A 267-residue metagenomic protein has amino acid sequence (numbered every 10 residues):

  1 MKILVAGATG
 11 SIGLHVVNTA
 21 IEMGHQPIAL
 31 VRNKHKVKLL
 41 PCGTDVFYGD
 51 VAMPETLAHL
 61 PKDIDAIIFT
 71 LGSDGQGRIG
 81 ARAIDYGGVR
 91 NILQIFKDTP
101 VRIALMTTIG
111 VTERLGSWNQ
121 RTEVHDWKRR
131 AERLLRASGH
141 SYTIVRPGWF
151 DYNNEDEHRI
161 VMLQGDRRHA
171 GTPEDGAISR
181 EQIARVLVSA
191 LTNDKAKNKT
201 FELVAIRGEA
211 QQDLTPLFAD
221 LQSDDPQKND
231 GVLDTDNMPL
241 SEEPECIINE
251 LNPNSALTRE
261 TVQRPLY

Functional and structural regions predicted by a protein language model:
M1-L4, R102: Residues that mark the start of a beta-strand
K2, T9, E174, R180-Y267: Mid/C-terminal beta-alpha module of Rossmann-like enzyme folds, strongest in SDR-family dehydrogenases/epimerases
I3-H25: N-terminal Rossmann NAD(P)H-binding glycine-rich loop of SDR-like oxidoreductase domains
L4, A8, A29-D98: NAD(P)H-binding glycine-rich loop region in Rossmannoid oxidoreductase-like domains and their noncatalytic homologs
I12, I67, L135, V145 (+2 more regions): Non-catalytic, hydrophobic alpha-helical segments
A52, I84, D175-E181: Residue-level signal for the nucleotide or nucleotide-sugar donor/cofactor binding architecture
S73-D166: Glycine-/Pro-rich loop/turn segments that contact NAD(P) or position catalytic residues in Rossmann-like domains
I160-I178: A conserved pocket-lining segment of Rossmann-fold NAD(P)-dependent short-chain dehydrogenase/reductase
